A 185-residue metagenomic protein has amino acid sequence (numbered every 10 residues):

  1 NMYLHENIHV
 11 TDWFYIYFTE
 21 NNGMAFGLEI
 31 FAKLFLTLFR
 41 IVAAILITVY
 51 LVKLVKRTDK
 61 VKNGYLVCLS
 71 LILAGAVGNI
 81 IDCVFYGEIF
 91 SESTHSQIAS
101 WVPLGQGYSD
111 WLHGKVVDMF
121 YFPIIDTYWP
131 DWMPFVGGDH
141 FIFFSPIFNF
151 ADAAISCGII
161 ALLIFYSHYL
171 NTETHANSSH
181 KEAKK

Functional and structural regions predicted by a protein language model:
N1-K185: Alpha-helical transmembrane bundles and membrane-interface segments of multipass inner-membrane proteins
